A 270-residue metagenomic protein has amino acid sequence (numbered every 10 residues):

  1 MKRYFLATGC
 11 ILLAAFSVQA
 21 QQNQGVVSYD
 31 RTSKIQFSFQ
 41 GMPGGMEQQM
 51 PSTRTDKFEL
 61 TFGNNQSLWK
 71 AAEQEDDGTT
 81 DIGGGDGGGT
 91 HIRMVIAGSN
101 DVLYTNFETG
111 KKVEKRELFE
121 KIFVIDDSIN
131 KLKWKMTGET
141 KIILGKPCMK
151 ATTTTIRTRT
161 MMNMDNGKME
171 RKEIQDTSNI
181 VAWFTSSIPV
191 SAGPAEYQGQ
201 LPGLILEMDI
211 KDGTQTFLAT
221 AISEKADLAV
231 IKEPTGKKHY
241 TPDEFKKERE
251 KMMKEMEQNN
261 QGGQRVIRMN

Functional and structural regions predicted by a protein language model:
M1-V27, I267-M269: Bacterial Sec-dependent N-terminal signal peptides
Q22-N270: Extended soluble regions of mature proteins
